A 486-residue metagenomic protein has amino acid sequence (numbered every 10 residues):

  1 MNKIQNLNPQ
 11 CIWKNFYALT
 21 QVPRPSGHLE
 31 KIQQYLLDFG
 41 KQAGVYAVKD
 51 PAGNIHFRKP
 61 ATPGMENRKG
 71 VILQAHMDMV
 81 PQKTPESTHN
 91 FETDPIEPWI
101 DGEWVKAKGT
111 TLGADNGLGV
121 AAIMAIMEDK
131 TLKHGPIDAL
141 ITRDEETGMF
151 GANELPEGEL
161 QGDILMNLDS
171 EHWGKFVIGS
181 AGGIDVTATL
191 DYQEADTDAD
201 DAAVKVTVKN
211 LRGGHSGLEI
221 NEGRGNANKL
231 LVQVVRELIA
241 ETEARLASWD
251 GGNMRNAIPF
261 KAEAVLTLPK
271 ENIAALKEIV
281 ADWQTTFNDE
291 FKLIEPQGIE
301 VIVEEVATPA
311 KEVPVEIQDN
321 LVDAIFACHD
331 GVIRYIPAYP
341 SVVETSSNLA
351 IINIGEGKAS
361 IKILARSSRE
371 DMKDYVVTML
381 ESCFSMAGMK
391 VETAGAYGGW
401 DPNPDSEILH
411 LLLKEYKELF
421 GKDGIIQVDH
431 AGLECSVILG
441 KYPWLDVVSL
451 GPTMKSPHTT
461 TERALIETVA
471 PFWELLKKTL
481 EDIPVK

Functional and structural regions predicted by a protein language model:
K3-E103: Acidic/His- and Gly-rich active-site-bordering loop/insert found across diverse amide/peptide-bond hydrolases
P9-I12, P337, E344-A359, L364 (+1 more regions): Zn-dependent metallopeptidase/amidohydrolase metal-coordination segment
M65-D163, A203, V315, F326 (+4 more regions): Active-site metal-coordination/substrate-binding segment of hydrolases, especially metallo-dependent peptidases
M77-M79, L140-G148, S170-W173, R212 (+2 more regions): Acidic, glycine-rich active-site loops and adjacent beta-strand->loop/helix elements that engage anionic groups
E103-K106, E146-T147, N153-A365: Midchain, well-structured core segments that form catalytic/ion-binding scaffolds
G158, R224-E241, L268-I273, D319-F326 (+5 more regions): His/Asp/Glu-rich mid-to-C-terminal helical/loop segments that flank catalytic regions of hydrolases
E219, N226-N228, V232-W249, P402-L445: Active-site-adjacent substrate-binding region of metalloamidase/peptidase-like peptide-processing proteins
V342-A431: Substrate-recognition/cap regions that form aromatic- and gly/pro-loop-enriched pockets for small-molecule ligands
